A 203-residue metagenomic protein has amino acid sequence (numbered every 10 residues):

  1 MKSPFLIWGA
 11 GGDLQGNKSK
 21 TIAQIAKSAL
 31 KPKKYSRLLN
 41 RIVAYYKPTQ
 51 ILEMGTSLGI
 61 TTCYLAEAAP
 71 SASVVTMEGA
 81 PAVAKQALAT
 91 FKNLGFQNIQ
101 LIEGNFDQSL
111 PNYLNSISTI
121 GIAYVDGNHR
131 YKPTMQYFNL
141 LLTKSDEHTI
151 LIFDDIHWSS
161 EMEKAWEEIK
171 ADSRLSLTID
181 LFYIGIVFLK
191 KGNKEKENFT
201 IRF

Functional and structural regions predicted by a protein language model:
M1-Y124, N128-I150, I156-F203: A short alpha-helical cap/connector motif
